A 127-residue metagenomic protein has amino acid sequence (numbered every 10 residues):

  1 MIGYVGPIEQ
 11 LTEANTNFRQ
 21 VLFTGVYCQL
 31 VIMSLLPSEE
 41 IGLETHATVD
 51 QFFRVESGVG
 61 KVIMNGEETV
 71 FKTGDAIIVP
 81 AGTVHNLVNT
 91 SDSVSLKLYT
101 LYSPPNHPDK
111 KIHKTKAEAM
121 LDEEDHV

Functional and structural regions predicted by a protein language model:
M1-Y27, K114-V127: A short, N-terminal "cap"/entry segment at the start of jelly-roll beta-barrel domains of the cupin/DSBH fold
I8-L43, V49, L101: A short glycine-rich, His/Asp/Glu-containing loop-to-beta-strand
M33, F53, I77: Conserved GNAT-family N-acetyltransferase fold
D50-G60, N65: Glycine- and acidic-residue-biased ligand/ion/polar-headgroup-sensing regions
G66-A81: Short acidic-glycine-tyrosine-enriched beta hairpin
A81-P108: Ligand-binding loop in jelly-roll beta-barrel domains
